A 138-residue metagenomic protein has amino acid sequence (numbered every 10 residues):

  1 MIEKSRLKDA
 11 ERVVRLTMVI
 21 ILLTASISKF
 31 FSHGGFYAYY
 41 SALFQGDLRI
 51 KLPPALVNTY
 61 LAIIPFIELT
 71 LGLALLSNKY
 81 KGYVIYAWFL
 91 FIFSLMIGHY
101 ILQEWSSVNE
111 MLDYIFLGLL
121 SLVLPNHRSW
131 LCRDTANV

Functional and structural regions predicted by a protein language model:
M1-Y39, I50, P54-F66, T70 (+1 more regions): Extended, low-polarity transmembrane helix blocks
D47: Interfacial juxtamembrane loops and adjacent helix segments that form the catalytic/substrate-binding surfaces
